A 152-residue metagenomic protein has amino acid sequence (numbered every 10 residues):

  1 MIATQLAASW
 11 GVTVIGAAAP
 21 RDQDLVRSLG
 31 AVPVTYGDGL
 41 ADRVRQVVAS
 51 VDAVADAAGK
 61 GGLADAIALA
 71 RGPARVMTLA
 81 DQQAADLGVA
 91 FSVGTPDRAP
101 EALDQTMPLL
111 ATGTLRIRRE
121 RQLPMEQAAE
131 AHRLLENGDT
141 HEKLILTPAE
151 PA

Functional and structural regions predicted by a protein language model:
M1-A152: Terminal helix/beta-alpha structural elements that buttress the NAD(P)+-binding lobe
